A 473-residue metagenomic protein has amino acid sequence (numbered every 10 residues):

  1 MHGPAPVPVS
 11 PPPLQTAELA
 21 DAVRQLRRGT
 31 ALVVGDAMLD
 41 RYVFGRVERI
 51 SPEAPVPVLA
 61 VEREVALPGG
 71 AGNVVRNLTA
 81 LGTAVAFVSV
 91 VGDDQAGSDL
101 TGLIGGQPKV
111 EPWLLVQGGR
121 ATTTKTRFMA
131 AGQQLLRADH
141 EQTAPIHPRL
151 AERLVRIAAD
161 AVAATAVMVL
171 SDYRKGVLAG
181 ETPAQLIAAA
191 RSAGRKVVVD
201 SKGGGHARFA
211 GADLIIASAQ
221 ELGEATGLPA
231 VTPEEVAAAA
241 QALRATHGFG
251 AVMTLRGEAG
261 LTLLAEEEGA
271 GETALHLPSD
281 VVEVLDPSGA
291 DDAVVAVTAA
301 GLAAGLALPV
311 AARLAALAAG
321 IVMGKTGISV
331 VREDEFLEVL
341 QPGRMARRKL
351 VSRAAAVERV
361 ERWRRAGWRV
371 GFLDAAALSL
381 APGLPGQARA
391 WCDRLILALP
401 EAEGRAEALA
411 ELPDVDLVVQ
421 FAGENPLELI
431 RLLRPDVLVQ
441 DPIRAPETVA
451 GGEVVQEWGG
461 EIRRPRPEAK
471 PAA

Functional and structural regions predicted by a protein language model:
P4-E48, L340-R365: Positively charged, low-complexity intrinsically disordered leader regions
P8-A22, G29, P52, V56-T123 (+1 more regions): Substrate-binding N-lobe of the ribokinase-like
P11-E18, P145, E181-K196, K202 (+2 more regions): Conserved phosphate-binding/catalytic region of the ribokinase-like
A20-V23, A159, H206, Q241 (+2 more regions): Short hydrophobic/charged patches on amphipathic alpha-helices used for structural packing and interfaces
V34, L59-P68, G176-V177, G371-G383: Short, glycine-rich nucleotide/cofactor-binding loops
R46-V58, T124, F128-H140, A144 (+4 more regions): Conserved beta-alpha-beta core of the PfkB/ribokinase-like small-molecule kinase fold
A86-V91, V197-S201, A217, L395-E401 (+1 more regions): Short internal beta-strands
L340-A473: Nucleotidyltransferase catalytic core that binds NTPs
